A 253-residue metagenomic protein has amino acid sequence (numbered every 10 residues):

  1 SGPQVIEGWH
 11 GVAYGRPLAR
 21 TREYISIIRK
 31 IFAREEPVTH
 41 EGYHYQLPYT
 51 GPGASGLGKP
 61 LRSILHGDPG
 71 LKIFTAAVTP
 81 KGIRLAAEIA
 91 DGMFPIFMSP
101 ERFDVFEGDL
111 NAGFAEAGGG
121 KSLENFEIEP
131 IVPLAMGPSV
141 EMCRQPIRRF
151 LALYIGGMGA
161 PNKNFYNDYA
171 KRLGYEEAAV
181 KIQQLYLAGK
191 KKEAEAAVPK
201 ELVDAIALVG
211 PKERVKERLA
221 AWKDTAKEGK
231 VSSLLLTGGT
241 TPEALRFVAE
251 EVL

Functional and structural regions predicted by a protein language model:
S1-G92, I96-F126, I182: Internal, glycine-rich beta/alpha segment that forms the wall or movable "lid" of small-molecule/cofactor binding
Q4-I6, G82, M136-P138, E243-A244: Short catalytic/ligand-binding loop motif for oxyanion handling, primarily in non-cytosolic enzymes, centered on
V12-Y14, A19-R22, S26-R29, A33 (+6 more regions): C-terminal amphipathic alpha-helical "assembly" element that mediates oligomerization/partner interfaces or acts as
G67-V78, L134-A135, V203-E213: Active-site mouth loops of central-metabolism enzymes
F126-I128, V198: Short acidic (Asp/Glu) and glycine-rich catalytic loops that position anionic groups and cofactors
I128-V140: Short, conserved secondary-structure transition motifs
